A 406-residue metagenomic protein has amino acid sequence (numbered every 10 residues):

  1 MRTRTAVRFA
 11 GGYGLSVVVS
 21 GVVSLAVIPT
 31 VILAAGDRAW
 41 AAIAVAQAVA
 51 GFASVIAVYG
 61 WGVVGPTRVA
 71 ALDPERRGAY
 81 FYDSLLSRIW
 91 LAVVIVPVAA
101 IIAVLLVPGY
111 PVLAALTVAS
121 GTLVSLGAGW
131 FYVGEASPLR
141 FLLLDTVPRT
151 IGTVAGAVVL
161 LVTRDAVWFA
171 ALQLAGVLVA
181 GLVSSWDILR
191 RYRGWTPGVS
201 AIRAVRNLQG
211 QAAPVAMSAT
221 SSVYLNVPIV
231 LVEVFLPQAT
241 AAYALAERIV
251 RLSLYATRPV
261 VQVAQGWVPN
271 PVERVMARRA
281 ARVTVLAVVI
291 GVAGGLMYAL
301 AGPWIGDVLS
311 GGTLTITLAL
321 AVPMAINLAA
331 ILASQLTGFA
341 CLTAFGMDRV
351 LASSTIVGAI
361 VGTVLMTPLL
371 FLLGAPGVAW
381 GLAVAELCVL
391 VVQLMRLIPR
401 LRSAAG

Functional and structural regions predicted by a protein language model:
M1-A6, L139-L144, A166-V167, Q173 (+4 more regions): Interhelical loop/hinge segments that connect adjacent transmembrane helices in multipass membrane
R2, G65, G129-L139, L160-L161 (+6 more regions): C-terminal transmembrane helix end/exit motif
R4-Y59, A212-F235, G362-T363, T367 (+2 more regions): Signature of the first transmembrane helix
D37-R38, A103-A119, L300-A329, P376: Interfacial segments at transmembrane-helix termini and the short loops linking adjacent helices
Q47-V55, Y243-Q262, G294, M324-I331: Transmembrane helix-bundle signature of multi-pass secondary active exporters and lipid flippases
A57-L72, I249-R274, C341-A344: Helix-loop junctions and terminal segments of transmembrane helices in multi-pass membrane transport/translocation
P111, A115-G121, L143-R193, V361 (+1 more regions): Hydrophobic alpha-helical transmembrane segments
G121-L144, A329-T355: Membrane-interface junctions at transmembrane-helix termini in multi-pass inner-membrane proteins
